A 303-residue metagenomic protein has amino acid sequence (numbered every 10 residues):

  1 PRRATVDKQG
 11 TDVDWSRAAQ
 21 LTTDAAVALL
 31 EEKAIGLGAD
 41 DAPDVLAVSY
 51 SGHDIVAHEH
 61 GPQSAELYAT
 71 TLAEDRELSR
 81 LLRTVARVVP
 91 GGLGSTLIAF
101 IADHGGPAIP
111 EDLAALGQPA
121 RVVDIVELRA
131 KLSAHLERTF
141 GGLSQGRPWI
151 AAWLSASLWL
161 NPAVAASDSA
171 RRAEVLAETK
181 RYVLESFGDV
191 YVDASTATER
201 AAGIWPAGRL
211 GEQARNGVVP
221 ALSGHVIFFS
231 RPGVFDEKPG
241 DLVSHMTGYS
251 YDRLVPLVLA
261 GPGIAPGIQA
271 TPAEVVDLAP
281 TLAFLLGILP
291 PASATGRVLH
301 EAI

Functional and structural regions predicted by a protein language model:
P1-A42, S51-H58, F187-V190, E237: His/Asp/Glu-rich, glycine-adjacent segments that coordinate divalent cations and/or stabilize oxyanion chemistry on
T5-W15, V56-Y68, A260-I268: Glycine- and acidic
T22, A42, G52, Q63 (+7 more regions): Stable alpha-helical elements in mature extracytoplasmic
A26, P43-S51, L67-V85, T96-G105 (+3 more regions): Beta-strand elements within well-structured catalytic alpha/beta cores of enzymes that handle phosphate/sulfate esters
A28-D41, A86-G92, N216-V219, G248 (+1 more regions): Surface-exposed acidic, glycine-flexible loop patches that form ligand/cofactor-binding and adhesion interfaces
A57-P62, I109-A114, K238-D241: Short, solvent-exposed loop/turn and secondary-structure capping segments
A65, R80-V234: Secreted, luminal/periplasmic, and some membrane-associated catalytic domains that remodel anionic oxygen-ester
L222, S230-I264, E274: C-terminal, low-complexity/hydrophilic appendages and adjacent surface loops of extracellular/periplasmic anionic
